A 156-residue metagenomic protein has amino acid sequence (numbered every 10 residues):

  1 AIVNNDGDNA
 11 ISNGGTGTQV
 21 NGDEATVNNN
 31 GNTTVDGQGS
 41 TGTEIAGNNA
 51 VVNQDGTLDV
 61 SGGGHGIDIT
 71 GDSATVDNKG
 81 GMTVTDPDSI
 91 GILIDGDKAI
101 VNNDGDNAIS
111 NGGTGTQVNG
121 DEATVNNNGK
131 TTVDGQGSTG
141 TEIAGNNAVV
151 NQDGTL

Functional and structural regions predicted by a protein language model:
A1-G14, T26, N30-G39, V52-G63 (+6 more regions): Beta-strand-rich solenoid/repeat architectures in extracellular/passenger domains of polysaccharide-targeting enzymes
G15-Q19, S40-E44, G64-D68, S89-L93 (+2 more regions): Structural detector of coil-to-beta-strand junctions
G22, I45-G47, G71: Extracellular beta-strand-rich solenoid/capping regions of secreted or surface-exposed proteins that bind or remodel
